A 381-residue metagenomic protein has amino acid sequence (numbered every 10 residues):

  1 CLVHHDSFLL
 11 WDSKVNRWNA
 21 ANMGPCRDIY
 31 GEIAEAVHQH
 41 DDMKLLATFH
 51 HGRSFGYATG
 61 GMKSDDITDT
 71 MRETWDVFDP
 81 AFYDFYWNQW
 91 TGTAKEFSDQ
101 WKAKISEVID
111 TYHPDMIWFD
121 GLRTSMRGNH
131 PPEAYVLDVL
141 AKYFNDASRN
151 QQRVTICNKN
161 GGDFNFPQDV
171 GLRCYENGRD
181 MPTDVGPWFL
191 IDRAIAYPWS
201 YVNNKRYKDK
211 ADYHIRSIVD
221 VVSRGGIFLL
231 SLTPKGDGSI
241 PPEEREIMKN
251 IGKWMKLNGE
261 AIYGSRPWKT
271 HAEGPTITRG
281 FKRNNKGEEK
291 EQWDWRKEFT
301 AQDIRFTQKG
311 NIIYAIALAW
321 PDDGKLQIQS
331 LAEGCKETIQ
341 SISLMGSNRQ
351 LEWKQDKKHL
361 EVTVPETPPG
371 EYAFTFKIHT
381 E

Functional and structural regions predicted by a protein language model:
C1-E381: Mature catalytic domains of secreted/periplasmic carbohydrate-active enzymes
